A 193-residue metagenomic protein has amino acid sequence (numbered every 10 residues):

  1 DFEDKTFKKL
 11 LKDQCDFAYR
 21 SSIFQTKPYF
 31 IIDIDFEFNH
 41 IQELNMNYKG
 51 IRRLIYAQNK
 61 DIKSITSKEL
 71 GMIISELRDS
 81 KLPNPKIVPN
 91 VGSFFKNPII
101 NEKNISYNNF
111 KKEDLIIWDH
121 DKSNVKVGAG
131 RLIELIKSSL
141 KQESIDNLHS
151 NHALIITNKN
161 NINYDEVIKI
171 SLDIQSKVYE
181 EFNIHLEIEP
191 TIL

Functional and structural regions predicted by a protein language model:
F7-D165, E181-L193: Phosphate/pyrophosphate- and phosphate-bearing ligand-binding catalytic cores of soluble enzymes
V178: Conserved ATP-binding N-box helix of the HATPase_c
